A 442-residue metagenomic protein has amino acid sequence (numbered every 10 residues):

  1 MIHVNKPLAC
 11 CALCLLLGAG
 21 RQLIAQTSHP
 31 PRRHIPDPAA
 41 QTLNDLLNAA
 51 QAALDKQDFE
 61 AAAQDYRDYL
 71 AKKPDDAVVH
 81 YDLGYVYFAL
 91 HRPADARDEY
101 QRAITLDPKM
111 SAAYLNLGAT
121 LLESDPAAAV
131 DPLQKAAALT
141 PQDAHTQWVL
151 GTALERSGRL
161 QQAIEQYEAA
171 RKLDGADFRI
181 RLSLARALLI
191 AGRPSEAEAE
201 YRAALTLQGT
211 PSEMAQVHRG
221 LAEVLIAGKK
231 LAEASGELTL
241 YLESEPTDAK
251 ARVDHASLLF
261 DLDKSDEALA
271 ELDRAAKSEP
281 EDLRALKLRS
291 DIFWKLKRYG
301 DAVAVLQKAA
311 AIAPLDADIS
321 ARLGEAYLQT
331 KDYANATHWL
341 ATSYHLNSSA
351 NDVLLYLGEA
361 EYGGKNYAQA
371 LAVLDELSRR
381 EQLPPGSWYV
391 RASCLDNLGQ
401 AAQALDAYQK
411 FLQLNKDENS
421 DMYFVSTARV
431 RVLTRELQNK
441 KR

Functional and structural regions predicted by a protein language model:
S28-D37, L405-R442: Terminal, low-structured helical/coil segments at or just beyond the last alpha-helical repeat
H29-D45, Q208-E213: TPR-adjacent "capping" and linker segments in tetratricopeptide-repeat scaffold/adaptor proteins
T42-D68, K72, Y85, A89 (+1 more regions): Alpha-helical segment of the N-proximal tetratricopeptide repeat
L43, A77-V78, S111-A112, A144-H145 (+8 more regions): Helix-start (N-cap) detector for alpha-helical repeat units in TPR-like alpha-solenoids, especially tetratricopeptide
K56-Q64, A89-R102, E123-K135, S157-A169 (+7 more regions): Structural signature of tandem alpha-helical TPR/SEL1-like repeats, specifically the intra-repeat loop/turn
K72, L106, L139, L173 (+8 more regions): Structural marker of alpha-solenoid helical repeat scaffolds
D82, N116, V149, S183 (+8 more regions): Canonical tetratricopeptide repeat
